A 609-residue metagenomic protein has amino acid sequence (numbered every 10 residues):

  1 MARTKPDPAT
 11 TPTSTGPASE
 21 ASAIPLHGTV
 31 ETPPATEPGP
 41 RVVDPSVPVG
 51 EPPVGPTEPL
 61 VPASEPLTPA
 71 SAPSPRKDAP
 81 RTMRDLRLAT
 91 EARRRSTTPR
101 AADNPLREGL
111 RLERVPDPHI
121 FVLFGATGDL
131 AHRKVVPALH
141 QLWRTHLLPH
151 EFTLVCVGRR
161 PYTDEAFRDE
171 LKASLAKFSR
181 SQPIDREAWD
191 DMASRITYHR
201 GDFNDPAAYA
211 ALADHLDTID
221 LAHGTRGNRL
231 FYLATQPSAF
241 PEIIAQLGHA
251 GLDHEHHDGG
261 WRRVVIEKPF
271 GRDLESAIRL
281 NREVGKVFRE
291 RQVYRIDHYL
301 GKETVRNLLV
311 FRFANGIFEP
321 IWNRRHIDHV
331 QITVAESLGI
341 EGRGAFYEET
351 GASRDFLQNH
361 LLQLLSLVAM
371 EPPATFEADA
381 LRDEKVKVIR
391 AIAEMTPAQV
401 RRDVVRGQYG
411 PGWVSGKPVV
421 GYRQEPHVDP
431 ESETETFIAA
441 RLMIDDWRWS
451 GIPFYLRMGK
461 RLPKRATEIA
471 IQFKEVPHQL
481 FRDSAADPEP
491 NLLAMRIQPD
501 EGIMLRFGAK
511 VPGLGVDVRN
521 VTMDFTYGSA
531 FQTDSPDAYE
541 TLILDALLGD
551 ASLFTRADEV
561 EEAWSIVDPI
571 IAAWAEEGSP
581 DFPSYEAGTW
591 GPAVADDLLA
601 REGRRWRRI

Functional and structural regions predicted by a protein language model:
A2-R3, P80-I266, F270-I609: Secretory/organelle targeting and membrane-embedding segments
P6-P69, S74-R81: N-terminal intrinsically disordered, low-complexity tails
